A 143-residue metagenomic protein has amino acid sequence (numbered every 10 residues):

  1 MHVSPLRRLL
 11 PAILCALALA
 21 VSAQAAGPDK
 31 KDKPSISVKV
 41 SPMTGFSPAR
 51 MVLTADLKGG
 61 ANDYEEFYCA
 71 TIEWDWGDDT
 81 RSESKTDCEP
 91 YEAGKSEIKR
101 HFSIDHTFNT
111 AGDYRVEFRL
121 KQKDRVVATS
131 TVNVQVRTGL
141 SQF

Functional and structural regions predicted by a protein language model:
H2-V3, C15, Q24-F143: Extracellular/lumenal mature domains of secreted and surface-exposed proteins
R7-R8: Hydrophobic alpha-helical transmembrane segments of integral membrane proteins, especially lipid-exposed positions
P11-A20: Bacterial N-terminal signal peptides
